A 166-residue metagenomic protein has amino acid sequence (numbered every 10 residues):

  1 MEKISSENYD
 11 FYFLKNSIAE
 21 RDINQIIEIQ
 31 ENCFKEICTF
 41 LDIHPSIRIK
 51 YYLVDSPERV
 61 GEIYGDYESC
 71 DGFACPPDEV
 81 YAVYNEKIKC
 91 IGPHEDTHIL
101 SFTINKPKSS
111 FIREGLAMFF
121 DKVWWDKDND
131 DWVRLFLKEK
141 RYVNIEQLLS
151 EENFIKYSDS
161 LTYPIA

Functional and structural regions predicted by a protein language model:
M1-S109: Juxtacatalytic substrate-recognition/specificity segment
V60, G65-P76, V80-K87, T103-A166: Acidic/His/Gly-enriched intrinsically disordered linker/tail segments that often contain short helix/coil "MoRF-like"
